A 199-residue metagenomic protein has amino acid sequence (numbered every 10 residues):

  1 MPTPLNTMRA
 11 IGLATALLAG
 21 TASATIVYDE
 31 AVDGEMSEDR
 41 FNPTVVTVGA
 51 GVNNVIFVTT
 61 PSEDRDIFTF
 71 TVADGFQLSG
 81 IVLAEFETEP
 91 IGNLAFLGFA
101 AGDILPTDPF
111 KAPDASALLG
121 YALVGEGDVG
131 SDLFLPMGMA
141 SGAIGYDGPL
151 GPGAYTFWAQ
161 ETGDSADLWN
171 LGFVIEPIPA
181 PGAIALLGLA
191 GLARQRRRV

Functional and structural regions predicted by a protein language model:
P2-I11: Bacterial N-terminal signal peptides that target proteins for export
L13-L17: Hydrophobic helical h-region of N-terminal Sec-dependent signal peptides in bacterial secretory/periplasmic proteins
G20-A24: Sec/Tat signal peptide C-region and signal peptidase I cleavage site
T25-V46, F68, L94-D114, G142-P177: C-terminal edge strands of extracellular/lumenal beta-sandwich accessory domains
G49-G75, M139-G145, G172: Non-catalytic, beta-strand-enriched accessory regions in extracellular/secretory proteins and membrane protein
Q77-T88: A short beta-strand element within beta-rich, extracytoplasmic domains of secreted/secretory-pathway proteins
T88-A140: Surface-exposed beta-strand/loop patches in noncatalytic accessory domains and peripheral targeting/linker segments
I178-R196: A short, hydrophobic C-terminal helix/tail in secreted or cell-surface proteins
